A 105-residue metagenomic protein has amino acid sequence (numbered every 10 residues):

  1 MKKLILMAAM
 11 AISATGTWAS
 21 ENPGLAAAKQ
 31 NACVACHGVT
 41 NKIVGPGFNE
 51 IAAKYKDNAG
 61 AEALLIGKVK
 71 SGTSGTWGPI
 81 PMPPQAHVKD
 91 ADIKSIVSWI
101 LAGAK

Functional and structural regions predicted by a protein language model:
M1-E21, W99-K105: Post-cleavage N-terminal segment of exported redox proteins
A14-A28, K54-K56: Electrostatic cytochrome c docking/interface patches
G24, A61, L65, D92-I93: Stable alpha-helical elements in mature extracytoplasmic
N31-V39, I96: The canonical Cys-X-X-Cys-His
C33, T73-G75, K105: Generic structural signal for secondary-structure transition and capping sites
H37, K70, L101-A104: Protein kinase-like catalytic domain
V44-Y55, K68-V97: Axial heme c-ligation environment in periplasmic c-type cytochrome domains
